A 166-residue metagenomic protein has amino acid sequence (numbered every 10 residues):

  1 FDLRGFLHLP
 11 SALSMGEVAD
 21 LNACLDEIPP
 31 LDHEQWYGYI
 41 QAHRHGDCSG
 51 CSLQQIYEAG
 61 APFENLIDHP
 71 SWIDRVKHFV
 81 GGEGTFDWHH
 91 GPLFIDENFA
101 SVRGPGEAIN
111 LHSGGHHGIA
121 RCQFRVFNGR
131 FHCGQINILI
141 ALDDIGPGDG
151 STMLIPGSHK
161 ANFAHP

Functional and structural regions predicted by a protein language model:
F1-D2, C133: Short, surface-exposed loop/turn motifs at beta-strand boundaries within globular domains
D2-L3, P10-Q123: Non-heme Fe(II)-dependent double-stranded beta-helix
F6-H8, N137-A141: Conserved hydrophobic/aromatic beta-strand scaffold that supports enzyme active sites
N65-H69, L93, F127-Q135, I145: Short capping loops/turns at secondary-structure boundaries
T85-D87, Q123-G129, L139-D143: Short helix-to-loop capping/linker segments positioned immediately adjacent to catalytic or ligand/cofactor-binding
F131-Q135, D143-P166: Double-stranded beta-helix
